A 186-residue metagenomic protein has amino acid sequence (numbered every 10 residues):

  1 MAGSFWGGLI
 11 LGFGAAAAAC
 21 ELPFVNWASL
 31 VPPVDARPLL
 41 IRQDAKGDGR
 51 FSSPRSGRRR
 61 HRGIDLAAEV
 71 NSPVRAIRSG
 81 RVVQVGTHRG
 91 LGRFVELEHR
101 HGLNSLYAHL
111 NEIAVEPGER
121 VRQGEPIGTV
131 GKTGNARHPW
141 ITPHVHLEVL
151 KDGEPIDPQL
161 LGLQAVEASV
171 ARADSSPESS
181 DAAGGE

Functional and structural regions predicted by a protein language model:
A2-A18: Hydrophobic membrane-insertion alpha-helices, especially the h-region of bacterial N-terminal signal peptides
G14-R93, Q123, P143, I156 (+1 more regions): Surface-exposed, glycine-biased beta-strand/turn segments
A67, E98-R100, L150: A generic structural motif
A68, Q84, H109-E112, T129-K132: A residue-level detector for short acidic-glycine micro-motifs
S72, H101-L103, E154: Short acidic/polar mixed-charge low-complexity motifs
R75, V85, L103-G124: Short histidine-centered loop motifs in beta-beta connectors
R93-Y107: Short beta-strand-turn/beta-hairpin segments enriched in glycine/proline and small hydrophobics that form edge-strand
E119-D174: Conserved, short, structured surface segments that act as functional micro-motifs
